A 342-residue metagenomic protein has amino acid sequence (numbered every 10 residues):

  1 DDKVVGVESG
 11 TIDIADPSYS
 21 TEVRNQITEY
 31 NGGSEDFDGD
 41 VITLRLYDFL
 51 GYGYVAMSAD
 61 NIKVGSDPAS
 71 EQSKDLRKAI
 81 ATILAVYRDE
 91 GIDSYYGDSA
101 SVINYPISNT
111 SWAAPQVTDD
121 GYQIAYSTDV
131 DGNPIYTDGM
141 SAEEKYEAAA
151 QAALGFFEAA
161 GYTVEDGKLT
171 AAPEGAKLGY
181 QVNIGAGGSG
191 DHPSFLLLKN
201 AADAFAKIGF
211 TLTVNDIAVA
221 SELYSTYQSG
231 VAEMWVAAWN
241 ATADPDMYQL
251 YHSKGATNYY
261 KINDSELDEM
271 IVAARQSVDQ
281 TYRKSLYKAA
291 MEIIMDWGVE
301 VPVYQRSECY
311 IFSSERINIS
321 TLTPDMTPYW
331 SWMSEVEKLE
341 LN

Functional and structural regions predicted by a protein language model:
D1-I62, S94, A238: Extracellular/periplasmic solute-recognition and catalytic clefts
D2-V5, S9, V55, K74 (+9 more regions): Solvent-exposed, polar/charged alpha-helical surfaces in well-ordered, non-transmembrane soluble domains, broadly
V7, I12-P17, V182, D203-K254 (+1 more regions): Periplasmic binding protein-like
T11, Y30-S34, A59, I83-R88 (+8 more regions): Sec/Tat-exported extracytoplasmic proteins
T11-D13, G39-V41, D75-R77, V86-Y87 (+4 more regions): Loop/turn elements at helix/coil->beta-strand transitions in domains of secreted/extracellular proteins
E29-Y47, A56-E71, W112-A148, D166-K177 (+3 more regions): Short, solvent-exposed loop/beta-turn-alpha elements that line the ligand-binding surface or hinge of extracytoplasmic
E71-D203, E337-N342: Append "and occasionally in soluble cytosolic enzymes with long acidic Gly/Pro-rich linkers
G91-S94, A160-G187, V278-S314: Bilobed periplasmic-binding protein-like "clamshell/Venus-flytrap" ligand-binding domains
